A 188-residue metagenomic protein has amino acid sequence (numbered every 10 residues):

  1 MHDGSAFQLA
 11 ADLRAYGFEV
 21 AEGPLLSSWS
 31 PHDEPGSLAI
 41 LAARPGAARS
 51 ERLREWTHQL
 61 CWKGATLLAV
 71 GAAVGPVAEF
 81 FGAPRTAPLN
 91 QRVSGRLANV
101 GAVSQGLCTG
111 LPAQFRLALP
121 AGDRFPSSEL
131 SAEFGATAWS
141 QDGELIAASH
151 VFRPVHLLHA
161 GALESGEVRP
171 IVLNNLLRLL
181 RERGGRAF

Functional and structural regions predicted by a protein language model:
M1-A21: Short, charged N-terminal beta->alpha structural module
M1-S5, P24, L41-P45, H159-A162: Structural motif
A10, L53-C61, P170-L177: Short amphipathic alpha-helical segments and helix-helix/interface helices
G23, V100, T137-W139, A148 (+1 more regions): Hydrophobic residues at beta-strand termini and immediately following loops that shape nucleotide-binding pockets
G23-P35: Short acidic low-complexity segments
D33-R116: Cysteine-nucleophile active-site neighborhood
Q105-F152: Catalytic beta-strand/loop cores that center a nucleophilic Ser/Cys/Thr and support acyl-enzyme chemistry
Q141-A187: A glycine-centered loop/beta-turn motif at secondary-structure junctions
